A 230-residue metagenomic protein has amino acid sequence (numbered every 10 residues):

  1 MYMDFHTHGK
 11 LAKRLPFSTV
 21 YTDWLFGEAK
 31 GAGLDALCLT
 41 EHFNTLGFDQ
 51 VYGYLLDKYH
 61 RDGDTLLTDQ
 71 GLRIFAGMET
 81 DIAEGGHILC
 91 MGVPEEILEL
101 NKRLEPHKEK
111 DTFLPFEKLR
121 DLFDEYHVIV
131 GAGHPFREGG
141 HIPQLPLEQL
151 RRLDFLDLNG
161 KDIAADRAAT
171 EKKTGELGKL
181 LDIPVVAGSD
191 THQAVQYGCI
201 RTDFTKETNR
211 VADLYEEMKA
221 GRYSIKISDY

Functional and structural regions predicted by a protein language model:
M1-L15, T19, D23-E28, G33 (+3 more regions): Charged catalytic cores and adjacent phosphate/nucleic-acid-binding surfaces used for phosphate/nucleic-acid chemistry
D4-H6, N44-V51: Conserved long hydrophobic alpha-helices within structured protein cores
F5, T40, M78, G133 (+1 more regions): Active-site flanking residues adjacent to catalytic metal/cofactor-binding acidic residues
K10, H42-L46, D81: Short active-site-proximal "capping" loops at secondary-structure junctions
R14-P16, F43, R103-E105: Divalent metal-binding segments
L25-F48, I129-G131: Divalent metal-dependent hydrolysis catalytic cores, especially in the metallo-beta-lactamase
G47-L158, D162-I163, T208, K219: Extended substrate/RNA-proximal surfaces in nucleic-acid metabolism proteins
